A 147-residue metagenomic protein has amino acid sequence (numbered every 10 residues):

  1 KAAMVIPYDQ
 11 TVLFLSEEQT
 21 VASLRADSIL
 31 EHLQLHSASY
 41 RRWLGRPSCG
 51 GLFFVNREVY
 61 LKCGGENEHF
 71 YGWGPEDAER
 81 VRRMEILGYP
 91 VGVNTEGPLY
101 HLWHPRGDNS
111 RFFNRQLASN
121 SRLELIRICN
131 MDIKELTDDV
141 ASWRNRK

Functional and structural regions predicted by a protein language model:
K1-H69: Conserved catalytic core of nucleotide-sugar-dependent glycosyltransferases
R42, P47-S48, R57-E58, K62 (+1 more regions): C-terminal catalytic/acceptor-binding lobe
